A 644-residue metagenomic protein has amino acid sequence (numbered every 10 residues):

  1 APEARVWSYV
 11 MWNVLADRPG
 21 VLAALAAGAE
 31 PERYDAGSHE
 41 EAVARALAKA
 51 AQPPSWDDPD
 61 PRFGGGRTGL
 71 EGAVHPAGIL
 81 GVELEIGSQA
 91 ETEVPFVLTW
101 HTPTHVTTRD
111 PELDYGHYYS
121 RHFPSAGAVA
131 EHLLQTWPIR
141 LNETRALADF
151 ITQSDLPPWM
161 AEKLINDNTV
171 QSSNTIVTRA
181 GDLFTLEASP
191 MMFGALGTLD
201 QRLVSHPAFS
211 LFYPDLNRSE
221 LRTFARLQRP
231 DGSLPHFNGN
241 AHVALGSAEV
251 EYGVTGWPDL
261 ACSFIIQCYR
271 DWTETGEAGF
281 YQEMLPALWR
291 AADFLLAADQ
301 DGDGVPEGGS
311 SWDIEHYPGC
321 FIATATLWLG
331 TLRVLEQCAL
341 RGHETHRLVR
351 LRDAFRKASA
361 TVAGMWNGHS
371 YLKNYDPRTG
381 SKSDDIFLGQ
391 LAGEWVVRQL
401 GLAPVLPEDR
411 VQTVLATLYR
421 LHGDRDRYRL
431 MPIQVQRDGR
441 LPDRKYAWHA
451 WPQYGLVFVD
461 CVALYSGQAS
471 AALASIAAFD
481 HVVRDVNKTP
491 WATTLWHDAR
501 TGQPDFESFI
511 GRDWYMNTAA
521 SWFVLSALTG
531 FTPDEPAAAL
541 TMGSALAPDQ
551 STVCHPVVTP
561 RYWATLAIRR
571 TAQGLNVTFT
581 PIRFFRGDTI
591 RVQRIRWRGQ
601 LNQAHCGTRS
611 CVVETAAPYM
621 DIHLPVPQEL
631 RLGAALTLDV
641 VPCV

Functional and structural regions predicted by a protein language model:
A1-G197, P214, A278-G279, A339-L340 (+2 more regions): Acidic/polar, glycine-enriched structural segments that form the non-catalytic walls/loops of the carbohydrate-binding
T92, Y119-R140, M191-V305, C320-A339 (+8 more regions): Aromatic-rich carbohydrate-recognition surfaces in CAZymes
W137, L141-T144, A148, I165-T169 (+2 more regions): Short amphipathic alpha-helical coiled-coil/interface segments
Q153-F193, R222-T255, A297-G319, S359-Q453 (+1 more regions): Extended glycan-interaction surfaces of carbohydrate-active proteins
I322-G368, V405-L406: Active-site neighborhood of glycoside hydrolase catalytic domains
V396-V414, L456-S466, L528-P536: Aromatic (Trp/Tyr) and acidic
C461-V644: Non-catalytic C-terminal accessory modules of carbohydrate-active enzymes
